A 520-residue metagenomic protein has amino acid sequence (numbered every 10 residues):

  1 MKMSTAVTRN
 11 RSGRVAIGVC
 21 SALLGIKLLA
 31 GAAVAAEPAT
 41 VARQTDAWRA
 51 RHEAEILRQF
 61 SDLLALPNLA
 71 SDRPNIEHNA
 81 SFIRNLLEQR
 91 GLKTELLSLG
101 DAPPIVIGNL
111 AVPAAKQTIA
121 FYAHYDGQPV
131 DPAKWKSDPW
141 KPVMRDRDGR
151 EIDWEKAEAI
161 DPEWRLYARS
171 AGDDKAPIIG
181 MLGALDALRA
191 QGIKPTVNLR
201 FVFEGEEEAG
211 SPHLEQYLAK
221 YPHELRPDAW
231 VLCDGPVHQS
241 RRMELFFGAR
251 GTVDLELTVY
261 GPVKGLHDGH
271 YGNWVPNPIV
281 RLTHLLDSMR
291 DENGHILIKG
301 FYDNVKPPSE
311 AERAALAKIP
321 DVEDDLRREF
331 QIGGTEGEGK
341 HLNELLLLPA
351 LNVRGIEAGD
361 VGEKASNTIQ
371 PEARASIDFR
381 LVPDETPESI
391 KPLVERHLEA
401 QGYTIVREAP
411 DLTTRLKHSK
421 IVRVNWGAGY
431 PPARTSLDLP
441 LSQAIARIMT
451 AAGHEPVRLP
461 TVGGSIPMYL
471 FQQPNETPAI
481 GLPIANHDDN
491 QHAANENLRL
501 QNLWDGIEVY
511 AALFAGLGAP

Functional and structural regions predicted by a protein language model:
M1-S12: N-terminal secretory signal peptides that target proteins for export/translocation
A16-G31: Bacterial N-terminal signal peptides
A35-N75, A249: N-terminal hydrophobic or amphipathic helices/low-complexity stretches enriched in small/hydrophobic/Pro/Gly
A36-A39, H238-S240, D254-N497, Q501 (+1 more regions): Metal-dependent amide/peptide-bond hydrolase catalytic core, centered on the "pita-bread" metallohydrolase fold
A50, S61-L69, R84, E88-L92 (+6 more regions): Sec-exported extracytoplasmic/periplasmic mature domains
Q59, L69-Y122, S137, K141 (+1 more regions): A non-catalytic alpha/beta surface segment that caps or lines the substrate-entry region of metallo-dependent hydrolase
K116-R200, D505: Active-site metal-coordination/substrate-binding segment of hydrolases, especially metallo-dependent peptidases
P162-G248: Acidic/histidine-rich catalytic neighborhood of metal-dependent amide-processing enzymes
